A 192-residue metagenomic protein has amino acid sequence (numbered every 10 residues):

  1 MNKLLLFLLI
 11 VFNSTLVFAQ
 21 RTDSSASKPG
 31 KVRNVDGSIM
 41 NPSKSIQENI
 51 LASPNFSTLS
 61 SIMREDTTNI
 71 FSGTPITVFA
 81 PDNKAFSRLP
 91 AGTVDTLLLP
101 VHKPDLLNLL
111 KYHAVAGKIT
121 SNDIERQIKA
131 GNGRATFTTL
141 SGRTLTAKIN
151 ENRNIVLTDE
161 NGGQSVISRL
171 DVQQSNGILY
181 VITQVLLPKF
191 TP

Functional and structural regions predicted by a protein language model:
M1-S24: Bacterial Sec-dependent N-terminal signal peptides
F18-P192: Mature, structured domains of secreted/extracytosolic soluble proteins
